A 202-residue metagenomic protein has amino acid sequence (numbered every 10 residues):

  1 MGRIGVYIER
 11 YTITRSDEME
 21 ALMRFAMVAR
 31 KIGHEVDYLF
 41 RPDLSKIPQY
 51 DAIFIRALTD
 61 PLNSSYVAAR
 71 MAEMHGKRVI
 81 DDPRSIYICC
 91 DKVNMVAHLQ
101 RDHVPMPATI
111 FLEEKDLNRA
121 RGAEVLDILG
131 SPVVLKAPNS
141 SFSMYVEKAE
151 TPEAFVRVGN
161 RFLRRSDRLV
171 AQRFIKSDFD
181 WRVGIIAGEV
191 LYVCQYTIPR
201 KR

Functional and structural regions predicted by a protein language model:
M1-I80, R84-S85, L117: ATP-binding N-terminal substructure of ATP-dependent carboxylate-amine bond-forming enzymes
E9, L58, E114, P138 (+1 more regions): Flexible loop residues that form catalytic and substrate-binding hotspots at small-molecule/glycan-binding clefts
Y38, A108, P132-L135, R168-Q172: A short linear hydrophobic-aromatic micro-motif
F54-R56, A97-Q100, V125-I128, T151-E153 (+1 more regions): Short, hinge-like loop/turn segments at secondary-structure boundaries
D60-P61, Y87, S141, S177: Glycine-rich nucleotide phosphate-binding loop and flanking beta-alpha elements of Rossmann-like dinucleotide-binding
A72-Y145: A conserved helix-loop-beta module that forms one wall/lid of the active-site cleft in ATP-utilizing catalytic domains
M144-R202: Phosphate-binding site of ATP-dependent enzymes
